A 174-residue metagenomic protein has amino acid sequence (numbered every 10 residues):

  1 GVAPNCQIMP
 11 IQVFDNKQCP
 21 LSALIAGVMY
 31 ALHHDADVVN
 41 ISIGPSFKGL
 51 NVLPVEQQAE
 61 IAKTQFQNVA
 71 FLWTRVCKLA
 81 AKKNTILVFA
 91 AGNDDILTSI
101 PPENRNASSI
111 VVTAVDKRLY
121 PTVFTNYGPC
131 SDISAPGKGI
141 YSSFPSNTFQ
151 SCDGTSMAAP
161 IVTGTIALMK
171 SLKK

Functional and structural regions predicted by a protein language model:
G1-S22, H34-D37, K48, R105-S108 (+3 more regions): Subtilisin-like serine protease catalytic core
M9-F14, M29, D37, V123 (+1 more regions): Hydrolase catalytic cores
P20, F66-V69, T155-A158: Short, conserved glycine- and acidic-residue-centered signature motifs in active-site or ligand-binding loops
S22-H33, K78: Amphipathic, non-transmembrane alpha-helical secondary structure
L24, W73, V162: Aromatic/hydrophobic pocket-lining residues that form the small-molecule binding cavity in soluble enzyme cores
A36-P145: Catalytic-core segments of hydrolase enzymes
